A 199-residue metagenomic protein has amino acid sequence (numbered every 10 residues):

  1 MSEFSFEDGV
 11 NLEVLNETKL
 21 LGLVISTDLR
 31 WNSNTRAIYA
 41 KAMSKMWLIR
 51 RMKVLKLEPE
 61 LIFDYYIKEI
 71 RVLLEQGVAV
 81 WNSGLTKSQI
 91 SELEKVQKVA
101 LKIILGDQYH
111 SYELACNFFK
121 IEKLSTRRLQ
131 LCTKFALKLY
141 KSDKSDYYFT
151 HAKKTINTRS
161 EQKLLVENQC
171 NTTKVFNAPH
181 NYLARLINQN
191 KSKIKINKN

Functional and structural regions predicted by a protein language model:
M1, E17-K141: Non-catalytic, peripheral interaction segments enriched in hydrophobic/basic residues
M1-N16: Short, conserved micro-motifs composed of acidic
E3, D28, K87, H151 (+1 more regions): N-terminal compositionally biased, intrinsically disordered segments and leader/signal-like regions
F4-E7, Y147, I194: Serine/proline-rich low-complexity intrinsically disordered segments, especially terminal tails, linkers
E7-D8, A40, K174, H180: Reverse-transcriptase-like RNA-dependent polymerase core
L15, L20, K174-F176: Active-site lining segments that contact anionic ligands and/or coordinate catalytic metals
Q76-S88, N168-N199: Charged boundary/loop elements
D143-V175: Amphipathic alpha-helical
